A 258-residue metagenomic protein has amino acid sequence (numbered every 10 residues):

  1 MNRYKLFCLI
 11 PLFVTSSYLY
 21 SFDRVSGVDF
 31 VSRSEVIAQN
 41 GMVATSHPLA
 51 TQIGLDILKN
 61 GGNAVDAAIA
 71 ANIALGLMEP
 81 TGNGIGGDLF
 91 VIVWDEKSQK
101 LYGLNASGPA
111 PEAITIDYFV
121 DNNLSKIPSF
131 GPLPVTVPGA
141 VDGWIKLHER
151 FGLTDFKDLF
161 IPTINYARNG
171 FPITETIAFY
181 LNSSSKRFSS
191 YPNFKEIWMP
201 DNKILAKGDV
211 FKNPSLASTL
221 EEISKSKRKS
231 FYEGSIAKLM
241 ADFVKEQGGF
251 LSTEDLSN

Functional and structural regions predicted by a protein language model:
M1-C8: Bacterial N-terminal signal peptides that target proteins for export
C8-S17: Bacterial N-terminal signal peptides
F22-Q52, A64-K227, F231-E233, A237-N258: Noncatalytic scaffold domains of N-terminal-nucleophile
D56-L58: Long, structured ligand/cofactor-binding scaffold of large enzymes
